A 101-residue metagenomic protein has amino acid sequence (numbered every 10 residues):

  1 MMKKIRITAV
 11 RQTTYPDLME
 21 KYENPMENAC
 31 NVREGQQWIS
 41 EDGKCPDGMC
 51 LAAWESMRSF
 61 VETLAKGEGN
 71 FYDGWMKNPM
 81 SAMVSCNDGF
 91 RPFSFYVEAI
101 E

Functional and structural regions predicted by a protein language model:
M1-R6, N31-E34: A short, structured loop/turn motif at beta-sheet edges
K3, A9-N24: Short, structured beta-strand/loop micro-motifs enriched in basic residues and often containing a Trp
T8-V10, E41, E98-I100: A structural detector for beta-sheet-dominated domains
T13-T14, D42-G48: Short, charged beta-turn/beta-strand-edge "cap" motif at the junction between a beta-strand and an adjacent loop
K21-C45: Short, flexible N-terminal segments of the mature chain
G35, D47-A65: Short, conserved turn/kink motifs that form compact alpha/beta structural patches or helix kinks used as
M57-E101: Short, compact, well-ordered microdomains
